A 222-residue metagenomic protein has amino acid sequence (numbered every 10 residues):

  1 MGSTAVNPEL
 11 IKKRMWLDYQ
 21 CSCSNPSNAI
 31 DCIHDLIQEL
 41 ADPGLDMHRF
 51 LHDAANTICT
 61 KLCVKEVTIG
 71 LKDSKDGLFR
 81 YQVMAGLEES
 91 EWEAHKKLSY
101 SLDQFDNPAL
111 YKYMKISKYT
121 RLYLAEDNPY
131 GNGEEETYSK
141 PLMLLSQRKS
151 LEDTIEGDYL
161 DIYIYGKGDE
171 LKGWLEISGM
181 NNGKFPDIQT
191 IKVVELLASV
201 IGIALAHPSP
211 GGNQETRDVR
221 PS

Functional and structural regions predicted by a protein language model:
M1-F50, T60-K61, I203, H207-S222: Signal-transmission linkers at sensory-effector interfaces
G2-V6, Y19, G166, E170-K172 (+2 more regions): Regulatory loop-to-helix N-cap segments in sensory/regulatory domains that couple ligand/signal detection
I37-D42, A54-C63, I69-D73, V83-S90 (+2 more regions): Short regulatory alpha-helical segment in sensory/regulatory domains of signaling proteins that mediates
G70-E134: GAF sensory/regulatory domain recognition with acknowledged cross-activation on helical regulatory dimers
A85-G86, I177-G179: Short beta->alpha transition motifs characteristic of CBS
A125-D158: Signal-transducing coupling segments at domain and membrane junctions
G157-G166: A short, aliphatic-rich beta-strand micro-motif
D158, W174-E176: PAS/PAC sensory module
